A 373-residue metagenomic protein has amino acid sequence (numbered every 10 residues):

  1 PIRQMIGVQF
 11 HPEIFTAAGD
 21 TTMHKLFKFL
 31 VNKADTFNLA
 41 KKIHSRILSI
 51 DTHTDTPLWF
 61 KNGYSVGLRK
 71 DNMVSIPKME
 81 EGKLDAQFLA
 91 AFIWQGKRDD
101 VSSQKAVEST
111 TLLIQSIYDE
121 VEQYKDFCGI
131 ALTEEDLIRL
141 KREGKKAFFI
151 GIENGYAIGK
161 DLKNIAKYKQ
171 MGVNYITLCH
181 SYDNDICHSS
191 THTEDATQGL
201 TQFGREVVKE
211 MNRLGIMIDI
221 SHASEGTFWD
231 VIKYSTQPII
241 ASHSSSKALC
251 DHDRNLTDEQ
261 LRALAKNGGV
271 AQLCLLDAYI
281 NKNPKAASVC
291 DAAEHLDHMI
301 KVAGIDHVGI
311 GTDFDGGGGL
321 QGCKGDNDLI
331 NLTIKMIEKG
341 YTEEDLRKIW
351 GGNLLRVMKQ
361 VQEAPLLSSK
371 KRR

Functional and structural regions predicted by a protein language model:
P1-D35: Amide-donor transfer/coupling interface in amidating biosynthetic enzymes
I2-R3, R213, T236, K266 (+1 more regions): Active-site acidic short loop of glycosyltransferases
G7, I47-S49, G215-M217, I239 (+1 more regions): Hydrophobic "anchor" residues on beta-strands that sit immediately upstream of conserved functional sites
G7-P12, S49-T56, A223, A241-S245: Histidine-centered catalytic micro-motifs
M23, L200, G204, G325: Short, conserved glycine- and acidic-residue-centered signature motifs in active-site or ligand-binding loops
N32-D195, D251-I310, F314-R373: N-terminal hydrophobic targeting/anchoring segments and the immediately downstream early-domain regions of hydrolases
A157-G159, Q170-R254: Divalent metal-binding pocket/active-site signature
